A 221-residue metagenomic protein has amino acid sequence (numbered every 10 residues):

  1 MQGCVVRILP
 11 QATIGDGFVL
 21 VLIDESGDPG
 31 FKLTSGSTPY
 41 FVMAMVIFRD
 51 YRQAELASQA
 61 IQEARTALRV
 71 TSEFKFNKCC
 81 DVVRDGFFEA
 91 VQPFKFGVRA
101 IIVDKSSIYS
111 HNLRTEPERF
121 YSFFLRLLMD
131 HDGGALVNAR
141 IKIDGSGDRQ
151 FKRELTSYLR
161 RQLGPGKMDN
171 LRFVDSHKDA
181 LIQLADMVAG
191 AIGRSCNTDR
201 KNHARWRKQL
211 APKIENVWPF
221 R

Functional and structural regions predicted by a protein language model:
M1-R221: Phosphate-ester processing/binding pockets and catalytic centers
